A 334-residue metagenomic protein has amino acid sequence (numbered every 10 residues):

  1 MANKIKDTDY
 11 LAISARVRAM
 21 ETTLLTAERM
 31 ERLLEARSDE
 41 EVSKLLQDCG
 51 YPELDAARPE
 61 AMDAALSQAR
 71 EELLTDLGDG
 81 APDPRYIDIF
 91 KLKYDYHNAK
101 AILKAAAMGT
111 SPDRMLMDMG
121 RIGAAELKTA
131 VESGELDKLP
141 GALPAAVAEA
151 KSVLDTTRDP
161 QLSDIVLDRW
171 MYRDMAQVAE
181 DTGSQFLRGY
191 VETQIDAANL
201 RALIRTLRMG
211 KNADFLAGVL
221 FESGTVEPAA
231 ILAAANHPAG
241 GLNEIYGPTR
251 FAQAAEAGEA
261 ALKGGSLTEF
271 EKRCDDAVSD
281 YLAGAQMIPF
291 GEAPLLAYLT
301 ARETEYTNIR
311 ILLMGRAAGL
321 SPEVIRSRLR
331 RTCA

Functional and structural regions predicted by a protein language model:
M1-A334: N-terminal domain-start signal
